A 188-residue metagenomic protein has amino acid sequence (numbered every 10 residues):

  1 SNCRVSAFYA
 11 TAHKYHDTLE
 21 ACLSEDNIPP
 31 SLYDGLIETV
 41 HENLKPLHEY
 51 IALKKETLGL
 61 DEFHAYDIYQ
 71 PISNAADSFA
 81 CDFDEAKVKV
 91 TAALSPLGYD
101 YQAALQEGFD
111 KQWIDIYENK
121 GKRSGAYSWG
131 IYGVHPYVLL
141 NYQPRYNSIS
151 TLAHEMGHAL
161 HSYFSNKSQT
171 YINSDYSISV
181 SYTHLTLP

Functional and structural regions predicted by a protein language model:
S1-L185: Cation-handling catalytic/transport regions enriched in His/Asp/Glu
